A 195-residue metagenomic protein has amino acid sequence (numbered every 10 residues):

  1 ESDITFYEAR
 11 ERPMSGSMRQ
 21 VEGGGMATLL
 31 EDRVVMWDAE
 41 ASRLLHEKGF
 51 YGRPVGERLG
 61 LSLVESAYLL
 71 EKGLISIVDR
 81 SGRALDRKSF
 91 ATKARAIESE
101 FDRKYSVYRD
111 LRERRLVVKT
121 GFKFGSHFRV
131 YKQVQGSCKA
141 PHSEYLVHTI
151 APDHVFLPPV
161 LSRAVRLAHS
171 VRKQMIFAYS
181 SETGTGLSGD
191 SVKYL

Functional and structural regions predicted by a protein language model:
E1-L195: Long Lys/Arg-rich low-complexity intrinsically disordered regions in nucleic-acid-associated proteins
